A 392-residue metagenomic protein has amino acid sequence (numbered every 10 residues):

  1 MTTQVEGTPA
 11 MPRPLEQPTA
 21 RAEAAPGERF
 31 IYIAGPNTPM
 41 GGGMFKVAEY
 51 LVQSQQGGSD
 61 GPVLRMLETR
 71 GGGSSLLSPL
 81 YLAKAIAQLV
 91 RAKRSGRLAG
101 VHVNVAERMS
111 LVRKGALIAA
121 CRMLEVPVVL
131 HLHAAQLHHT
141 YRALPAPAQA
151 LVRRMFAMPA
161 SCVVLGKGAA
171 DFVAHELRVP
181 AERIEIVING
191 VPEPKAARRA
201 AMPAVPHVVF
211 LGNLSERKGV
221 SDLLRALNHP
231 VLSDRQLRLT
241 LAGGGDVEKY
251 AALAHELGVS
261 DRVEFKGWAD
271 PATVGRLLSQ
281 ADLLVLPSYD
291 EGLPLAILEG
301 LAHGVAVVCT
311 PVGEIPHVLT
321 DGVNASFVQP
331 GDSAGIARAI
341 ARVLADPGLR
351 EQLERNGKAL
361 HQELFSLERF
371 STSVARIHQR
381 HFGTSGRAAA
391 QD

Functional and structural regions predicted by a protein language model:
Y32-I33, R199-L227, T240-A242: Conserved donor-binding/catalytic core segment of Leloir-type glycosyltransferases
L151-A196: Donor nucleotide-sugar binding/catalytic pocket of nucleotide-sugar-dependent glycosyltransferases
A251-A269: Nucleotide-activated donor-binding/catalytic signature segment of Leloir-type glycosyltransferases, i.e., the conserved
W268-A269, R276-A281: Short alpha-helical donor nucleotide-sugar binding micro-motif in glycosyltransferases
Y289: Aromatic "clamp/platform" in nucleotide-sugar-dependent glycosyltransferases that forms part of the donor/acceptor
A306-C309: Short hydrophobic beta-strand element within catalytic cores of glycosyltransferases and related nucleotide-activated
D321-G322, S326-S333, R342-G348: Conserved acidic donor-binding segment of nucleotide-sugar-dependent glycosyltransferases
R342, L349-L364, F370-S373: A short, well-ordered alpha-helix in the C-terminal region of glycosyltransferases
